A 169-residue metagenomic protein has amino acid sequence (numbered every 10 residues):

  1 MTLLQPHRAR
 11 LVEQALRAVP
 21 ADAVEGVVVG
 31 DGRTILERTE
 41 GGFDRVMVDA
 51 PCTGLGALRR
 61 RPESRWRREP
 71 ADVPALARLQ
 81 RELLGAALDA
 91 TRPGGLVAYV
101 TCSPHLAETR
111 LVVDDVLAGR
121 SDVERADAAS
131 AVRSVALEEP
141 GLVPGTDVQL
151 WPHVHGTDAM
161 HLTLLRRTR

Functional and structural regions predicted by a protein language model:
M1-R169: S-adenosylmethionine
